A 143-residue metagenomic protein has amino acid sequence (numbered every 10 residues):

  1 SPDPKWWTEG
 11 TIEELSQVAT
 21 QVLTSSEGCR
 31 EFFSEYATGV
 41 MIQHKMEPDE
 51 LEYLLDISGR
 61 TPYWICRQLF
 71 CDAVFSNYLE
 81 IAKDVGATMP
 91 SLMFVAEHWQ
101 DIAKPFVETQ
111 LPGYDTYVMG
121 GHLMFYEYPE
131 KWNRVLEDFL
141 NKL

Functional and structural regions predicted by a protein language model:
S1-S25: Flexible "cap/lid" loop of the alpha/beta hydrolase fold
K5-E13, F106-Q110, E130-W132: Short, glycine/charged-enriched secondary-structure capping and boundary segments
A19-T20, A37-T38, E52-D56, F70 (+1 more regions): Amphipathic alpha-helical segments within well-ordered protein domains
S26-E27, G121: Conserved Class I S-adenosyl-L-methionine
C29-T38, L55, Y63, R67: An amphipathic alpha-helix signature
E35-Y36, Y53, Q68-D72, K131-D138: Alpha-helical elements of Rossmann-like donor-binding domains used by nucleotide-donor carbohydrate transfer enzymes
D56-M119, F125: Conserved serine/cysteine hydrolase catalytic core
P112-L143: Catalytic active-site module of serine/aspartate enzymes centered on a nucleophile-bearing elbow/loop
